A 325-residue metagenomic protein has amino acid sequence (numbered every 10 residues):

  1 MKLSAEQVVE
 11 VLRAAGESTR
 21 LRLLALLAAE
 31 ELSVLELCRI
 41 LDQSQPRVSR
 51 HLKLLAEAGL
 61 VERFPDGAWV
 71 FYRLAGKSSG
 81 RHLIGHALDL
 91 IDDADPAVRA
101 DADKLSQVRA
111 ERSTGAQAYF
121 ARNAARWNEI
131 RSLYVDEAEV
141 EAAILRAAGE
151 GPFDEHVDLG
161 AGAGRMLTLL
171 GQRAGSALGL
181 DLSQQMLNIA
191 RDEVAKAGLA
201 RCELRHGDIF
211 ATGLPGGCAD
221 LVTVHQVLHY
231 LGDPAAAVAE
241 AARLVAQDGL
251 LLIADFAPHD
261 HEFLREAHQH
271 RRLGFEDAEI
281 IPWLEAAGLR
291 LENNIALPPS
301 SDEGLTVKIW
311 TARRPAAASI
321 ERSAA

Functional and structural regions predicted by a protein language model:
K2, S79-N128: Amphipathic alpha-helical dimerization/coiled-coil segments that flank or bridge DNA-binding/regulatory modules
E6-P46, W69-S78, A143-L145: N-terminal helix-turn-helix DNA-binding core of bacterial DNA-binding proteins
V135-D154: Conserved alpha-helix/loop element of class I SAM-dependent methyltransferases that forms part of the SAM/SAH-binding
E155-V157, G162-A211: Class I SAM-dependent methyltransferase SAM/SAH-binding core
F210-V222: A short acidic, Gly/Pro-enriched loop at the edge of an enzyme's catalytic core that lines a small-molecule cofactor
A235-L250: A short glycine-rich, Lys/Arg-flanked "PGG" loop and its adjoining helix->strand segment in the class I
L250-T306: C-terminal alpha-helical "lid/dimerization" subdomain adjacent to the S-adenosyl-L-methionine
A296-A325: Core SAM-dependent methyltransferase catalytic element
